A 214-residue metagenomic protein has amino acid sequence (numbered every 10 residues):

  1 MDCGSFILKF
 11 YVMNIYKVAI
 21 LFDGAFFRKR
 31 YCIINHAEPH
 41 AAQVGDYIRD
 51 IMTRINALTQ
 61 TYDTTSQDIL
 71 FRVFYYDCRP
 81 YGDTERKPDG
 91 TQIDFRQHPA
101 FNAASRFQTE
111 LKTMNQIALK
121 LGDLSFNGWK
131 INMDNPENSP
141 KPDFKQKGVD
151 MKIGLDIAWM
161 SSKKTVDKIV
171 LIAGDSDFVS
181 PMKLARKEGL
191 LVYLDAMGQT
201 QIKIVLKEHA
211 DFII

Functional and structural regions predicted by a protein language model:
D2-N132, N138-P142, L191, M197: Domain-level signal for Mg2+-assisted phosphodiester chemistry and nucleotide/NA-binding surfaces in nucleic-acid
A118-I214: Nuclease catalytic cores that cleave nucleic-acid phosphodiester bonds, predominantly acidic two-metal-ion
